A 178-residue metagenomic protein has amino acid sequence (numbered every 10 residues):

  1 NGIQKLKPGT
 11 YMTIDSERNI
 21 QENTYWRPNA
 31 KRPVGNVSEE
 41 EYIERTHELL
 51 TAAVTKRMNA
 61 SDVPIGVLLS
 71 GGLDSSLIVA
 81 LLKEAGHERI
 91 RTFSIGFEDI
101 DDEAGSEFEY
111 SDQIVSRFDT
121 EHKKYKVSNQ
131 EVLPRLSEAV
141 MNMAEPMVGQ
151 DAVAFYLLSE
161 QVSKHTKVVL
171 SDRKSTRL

Functional and structural regions predicted by a protein language model:
N1-E40: N-terminal segments that mediate ammonia production and transfer in glutamine-dependent amidotransferase systems
S16, N29-L178: ATP-dependent adenylate-handling active sites, centered on carboxylate activation for C-N bond formation
